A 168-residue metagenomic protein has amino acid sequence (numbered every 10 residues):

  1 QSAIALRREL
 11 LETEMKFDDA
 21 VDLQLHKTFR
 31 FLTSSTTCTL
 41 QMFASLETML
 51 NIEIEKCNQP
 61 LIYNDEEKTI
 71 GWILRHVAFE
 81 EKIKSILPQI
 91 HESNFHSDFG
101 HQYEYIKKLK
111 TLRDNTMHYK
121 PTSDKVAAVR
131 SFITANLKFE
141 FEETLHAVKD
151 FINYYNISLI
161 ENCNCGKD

Functional and structural regions predicted by a protein language model:
Q1-T36: Charged alpha-helical initiation segments
S2, E53, C57-L61, A135-T144: Terminal alpha-helical segments
A3-L6, C38, M42-L46, L109-L112 (+2 more regions): Amphipathic alpha-helices that form helix-helix packing interfaces
R8, E14-D18, H101-T111, K120-D168: Polyanionic, low-complexity intrinsically disordered segments
T13, D18-Q24, C38, L50 (+2 more regions): Generic low-polarity alpha-helical segments
L25-T37, G100-K107, A135: Short, solvent-exposed segments of well-ordered alpha helices
F31-C57: Short, hydrophobic, well-ordered secondary-structure elements
N51-V126, D150-I157: Flexible secondary-structure boundary motifs
